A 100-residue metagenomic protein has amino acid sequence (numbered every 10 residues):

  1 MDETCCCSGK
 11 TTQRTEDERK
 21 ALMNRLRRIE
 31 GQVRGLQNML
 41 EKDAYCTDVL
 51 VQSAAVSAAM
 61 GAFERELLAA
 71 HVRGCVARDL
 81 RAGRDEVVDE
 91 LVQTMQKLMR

Functional and structural regions predicted by a protein language model:
M1-R100: Solvent-exposed interaction patches of small proteins and small membrane subunits
